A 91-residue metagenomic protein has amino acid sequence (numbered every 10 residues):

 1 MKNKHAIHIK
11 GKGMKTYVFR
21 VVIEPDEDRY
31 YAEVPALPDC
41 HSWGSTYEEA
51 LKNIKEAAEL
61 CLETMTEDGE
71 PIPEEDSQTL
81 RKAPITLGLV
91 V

Functional and structural regions predicted by a protein language model:
M1-F19, N53-V91: Short, charged, surface-exposed hinge/linker loops at domain edges that act as mobile lids or interdomain connectors
K10-K12, I23-E24, C40: Short linear sequence motifs
T16-V18, R29-Y30, T46: Intrinsically disordered, low-complexity N-terminal regions enriched in serine/proline/glycine with scattered basic
V22-L37: Short aromatic-glycine-(Arg/Gly/Cys) micro-motifs in beta-strand/loop hairpins
E27, S45, K52-N53: An amphipathic alpha-helix/helix-turn recognition signal
Y31, E48-L51, E59: Short amphipathic alpha-helical segments
P38-E49: A short, exposed loop/beta-hairpin motif centered on an aromatic-Gly-Thr core
